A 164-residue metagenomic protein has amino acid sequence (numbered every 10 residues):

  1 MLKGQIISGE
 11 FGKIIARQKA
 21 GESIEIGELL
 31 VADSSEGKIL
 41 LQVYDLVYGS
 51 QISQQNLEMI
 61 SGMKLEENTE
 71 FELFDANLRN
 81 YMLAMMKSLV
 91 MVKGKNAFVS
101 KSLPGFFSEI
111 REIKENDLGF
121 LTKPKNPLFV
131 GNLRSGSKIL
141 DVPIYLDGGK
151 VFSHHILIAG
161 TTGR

Functional and structural regions predicted by a protein language model:
M1-A159: Basic- and hydrophobic-enriched, low-structure N-terminal and domain-boundary segments that flank ATP-binding catalytic
T162-R164: ATP-binding Walker
